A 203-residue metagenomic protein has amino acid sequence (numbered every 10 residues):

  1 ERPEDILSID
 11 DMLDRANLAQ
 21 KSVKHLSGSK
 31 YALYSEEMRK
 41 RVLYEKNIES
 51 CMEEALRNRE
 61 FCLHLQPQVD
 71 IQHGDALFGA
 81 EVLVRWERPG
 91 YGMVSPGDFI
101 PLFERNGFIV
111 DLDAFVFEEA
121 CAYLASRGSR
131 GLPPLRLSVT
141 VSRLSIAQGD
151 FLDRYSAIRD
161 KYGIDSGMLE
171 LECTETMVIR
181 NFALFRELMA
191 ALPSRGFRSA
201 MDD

Functional and structural regions predicted by a protein language model:
R2-D10, L18-C62, F103-G107, R143-L152 (+1 more regions): C-di-GMP signaling machinery
M12-A19, I48, V82, D98 (+4 more regions): Structural preference for long, well-ordered alpha-helical segments in enzyme cores
S29, F78-E81, S95, L112 (+1 more regions): Short beta-strand edge/capping elements of PAS-family sensory modules
E37, Y44-L102, T140, M201: Active-site core of bacterial EAL-family cyclic-dinucleotide phosphodiesterase domains
C62, G79-E81, P134-S138, M168-E172 (+1 more regions): Structural preference for beta-strand elements that scaffold enzyme active sites
Q68, S142-L144, T174-T176: Active-site beta-loop-alpha junctions enriched in small/polar residues
F115-V141, A157-M168, S194-R195: Helix C-cap/alpha-to-beta connector motif
S156-D203: The catalytic core of metal-dependent phosphodiesterases that act on cyclic dinucleotides
